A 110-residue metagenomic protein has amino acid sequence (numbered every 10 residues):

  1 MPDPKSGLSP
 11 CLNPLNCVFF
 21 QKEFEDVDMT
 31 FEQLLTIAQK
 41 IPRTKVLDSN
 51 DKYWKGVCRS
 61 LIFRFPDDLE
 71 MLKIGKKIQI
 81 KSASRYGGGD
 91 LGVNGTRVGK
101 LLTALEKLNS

Functional and structural regions predicted by a protein language model:
M1-S110: Ser/Thr-rich, low-complexity intrinsically disordered terminal regions
